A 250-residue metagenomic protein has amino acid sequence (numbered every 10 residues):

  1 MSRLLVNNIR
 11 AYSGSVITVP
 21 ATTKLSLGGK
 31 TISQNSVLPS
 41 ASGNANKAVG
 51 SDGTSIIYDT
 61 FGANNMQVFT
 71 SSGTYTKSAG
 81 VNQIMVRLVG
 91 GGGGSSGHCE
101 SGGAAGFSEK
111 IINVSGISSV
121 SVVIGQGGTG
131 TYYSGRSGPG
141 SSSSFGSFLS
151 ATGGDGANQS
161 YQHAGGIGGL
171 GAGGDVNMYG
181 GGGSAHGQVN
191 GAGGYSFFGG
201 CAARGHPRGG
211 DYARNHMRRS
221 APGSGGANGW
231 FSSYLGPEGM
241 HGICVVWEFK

Functional and structural regions predicted by a protein language model:
S2-G62: Extracellular repetitive beta-rich solenoid segments
I9, S184-N190: Feature marking protein-protein/ligand interface regions
S26-K30, K47, S121-G127, A221-S224: Short sequence segments immediately N-terminal to proteolytic processing junctions that release a mature
V37-G43, N64-S71, G165-L170: Disulfide-bonded cysteine-rich modules in secreted/extracellular proteins, activating on the conserved Cys frameworks
G43-K47, N82-Q83, H241-G242: Short, surface-exposed beta-edge/turn micro-motifs
V68, T74-S78, M85-S147, G226-V245: Glycine-rich strand-loop-strand elements at beta-sheet edges
V122, F198, A202-R204: Glycine-rich, flexible loop motifs
G128-V176: Acidic, low-complexity glycine/serine/threonine-rich segments
